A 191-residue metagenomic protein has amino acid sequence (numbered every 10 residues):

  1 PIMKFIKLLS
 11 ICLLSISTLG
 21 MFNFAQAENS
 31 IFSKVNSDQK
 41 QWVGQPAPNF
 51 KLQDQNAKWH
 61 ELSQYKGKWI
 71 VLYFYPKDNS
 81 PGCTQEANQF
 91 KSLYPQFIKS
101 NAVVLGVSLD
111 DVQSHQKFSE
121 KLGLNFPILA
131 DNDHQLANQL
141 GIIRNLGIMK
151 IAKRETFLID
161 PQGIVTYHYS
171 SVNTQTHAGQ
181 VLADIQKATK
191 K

Functional and structural regions predicted by a protein language model:
I2-C12: Bacterial N-terminal signal peptides that target proteins for export
S10-G20: Bacterial N-terminal signal peptides
M21-N49: N-proximal helix/coil linker or "cap" segments that precede and/or mark the start of modular domains
A47-P48, W69, K153-E155: Short loop/turn microsegments at loop-to-beta-strand junctions
F50-W69: A short beta-strand-turn-helix
S63-T84, F90: Short active-site neighborhood of thiol/selenol oxidoreductases, capturing the structured segment around
T84-L124, Q135-N138: Structural microenvironment flanking redox-active thiols in thiol-disulfide oxidoreductases
A152-K191: Thiol-/selenol-based redox modules, centered on thioredoxin-like and closely related oxidoreductase domains
